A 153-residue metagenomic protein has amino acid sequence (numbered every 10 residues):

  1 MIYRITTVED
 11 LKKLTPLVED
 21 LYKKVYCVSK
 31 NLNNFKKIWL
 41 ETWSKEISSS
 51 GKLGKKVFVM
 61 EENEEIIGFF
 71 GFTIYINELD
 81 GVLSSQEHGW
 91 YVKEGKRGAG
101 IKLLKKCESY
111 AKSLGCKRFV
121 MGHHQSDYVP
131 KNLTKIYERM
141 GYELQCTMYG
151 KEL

Functional and structural regions predicted by a protein language model:
M1-L17: A short beta-loop-alpha structural element at the N-terminal edge of CoA-dependent acyl/N-acetyltransferase catalytic
Y22-K45: Conserved GNAT-fold acetyl-CoA-binding loop/helix
T42-V59: A short helix-loop-beta-strand connector motif used in the catalytic cores of GNAT acetyltransferases and, in some
V59, E65-I74: Conserved beta-strand in the GNAT
I76-E87, Q145: A conserved beta-turn-beta hairpin within the catalytic core of GNAT-like acetyltransferases that forms part
H88-G98: A short, internal acetyl-CoA/4′-phosphopantetheine-binding micro-motif in the GNAT/acyltransferase core
K102-R118: Conserved acyl-CoA
F119-L133: Conserved beta-strand-loop-alpha-helix junction that forms the acyl-donor binding cleft
